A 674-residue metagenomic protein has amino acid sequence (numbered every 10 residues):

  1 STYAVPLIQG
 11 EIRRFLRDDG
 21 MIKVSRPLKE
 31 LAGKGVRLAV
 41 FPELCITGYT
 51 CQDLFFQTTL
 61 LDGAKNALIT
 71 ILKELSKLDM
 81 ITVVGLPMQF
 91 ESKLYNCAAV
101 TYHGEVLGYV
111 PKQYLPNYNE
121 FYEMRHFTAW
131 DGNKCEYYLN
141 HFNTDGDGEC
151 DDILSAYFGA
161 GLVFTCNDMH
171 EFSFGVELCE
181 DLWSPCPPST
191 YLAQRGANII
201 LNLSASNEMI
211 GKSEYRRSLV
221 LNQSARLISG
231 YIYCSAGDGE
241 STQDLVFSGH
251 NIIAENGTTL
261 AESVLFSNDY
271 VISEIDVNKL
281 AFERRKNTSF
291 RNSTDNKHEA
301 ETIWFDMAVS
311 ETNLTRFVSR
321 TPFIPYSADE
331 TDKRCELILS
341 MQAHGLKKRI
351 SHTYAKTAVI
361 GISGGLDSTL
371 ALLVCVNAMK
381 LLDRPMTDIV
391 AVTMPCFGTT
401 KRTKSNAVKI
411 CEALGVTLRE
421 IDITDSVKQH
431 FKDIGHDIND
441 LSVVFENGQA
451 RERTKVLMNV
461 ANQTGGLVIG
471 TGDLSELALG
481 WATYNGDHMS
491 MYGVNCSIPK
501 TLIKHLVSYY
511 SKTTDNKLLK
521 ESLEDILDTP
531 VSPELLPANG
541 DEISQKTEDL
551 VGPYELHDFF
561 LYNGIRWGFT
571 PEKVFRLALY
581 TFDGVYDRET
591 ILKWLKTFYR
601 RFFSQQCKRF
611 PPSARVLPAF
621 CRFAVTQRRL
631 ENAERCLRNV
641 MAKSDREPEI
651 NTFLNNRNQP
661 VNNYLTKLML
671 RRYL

Functional and structural regions predicted by a protein language model:
S1-V359, N377-M386, L418: Enzyme catalytic cores with a strong preference for nitrogen-chemistry domains
H170-F172, A225-S229, S241, E255 (+4 more regions): ATP/NTP-dependent adenylation/nucleotidyl-transfer catalytic domains that generate, transfer, or process NMP-activated
